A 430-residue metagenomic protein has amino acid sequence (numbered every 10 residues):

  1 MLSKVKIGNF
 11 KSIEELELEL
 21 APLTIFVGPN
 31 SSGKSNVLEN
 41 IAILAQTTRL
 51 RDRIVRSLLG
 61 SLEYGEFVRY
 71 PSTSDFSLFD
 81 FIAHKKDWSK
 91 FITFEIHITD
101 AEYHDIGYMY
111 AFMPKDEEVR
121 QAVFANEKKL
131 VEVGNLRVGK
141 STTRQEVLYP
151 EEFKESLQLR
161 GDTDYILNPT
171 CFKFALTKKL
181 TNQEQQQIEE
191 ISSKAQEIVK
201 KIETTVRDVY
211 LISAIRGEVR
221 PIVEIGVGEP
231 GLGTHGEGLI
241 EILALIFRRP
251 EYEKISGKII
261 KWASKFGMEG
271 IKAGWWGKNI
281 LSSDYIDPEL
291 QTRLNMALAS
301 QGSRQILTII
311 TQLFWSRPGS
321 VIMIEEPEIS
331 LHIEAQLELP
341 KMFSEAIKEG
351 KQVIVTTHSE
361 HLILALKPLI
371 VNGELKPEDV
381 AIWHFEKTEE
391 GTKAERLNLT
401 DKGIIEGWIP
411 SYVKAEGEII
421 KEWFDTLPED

Functional and structural regions predicted by a protein language model:
M1-L78: Pre-Walker A-like glycine/lysine-rich segment at the N-terminus of P-loop NTPase domains
E15-A21, P288, F314-P318, E345-K348: Phosphate-binding P-loop
I41-T47, L313-S316, S344-E345: Walker A/P-loop NTP-binding motif
T48-I306, Q312, R317-P318, N398-D430: Phosphate-coordinating catalytic segments in nucleotide- and nucleic-acid-processing enzymes
P71-S74, F81-W88, E338-D430: C-terminal lobe/lid and adjacent interdomain/linker elements of RecA-like ASCE P-loop ATPase modules
Q301, I329-S330: Short active-site loops of ABC-family nucleotide-binding domains
I324-P327: Walker B catalytic motif
